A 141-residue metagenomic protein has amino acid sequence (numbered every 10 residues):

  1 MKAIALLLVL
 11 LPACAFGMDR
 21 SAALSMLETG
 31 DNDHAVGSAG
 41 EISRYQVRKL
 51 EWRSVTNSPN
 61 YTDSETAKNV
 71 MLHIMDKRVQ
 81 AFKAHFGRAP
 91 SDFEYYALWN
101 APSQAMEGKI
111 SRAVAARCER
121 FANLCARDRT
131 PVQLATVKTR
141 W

Functional and structural regions predicted by a protein language model:
A3-A13: Sec-dependent N-terminal signal peptides
G17, V36-Y45, N60-K68, R88-D92 (+1 more regions): Solvent-exposed, acidic/flexible segments
G17-D33: Short N-terminal segments immediately surrounding and downstream of signal-peptide cleavage
A23-M26, R44-Q46, A97-L98: Structural recognition of the beta-strand scaffold that forms the well-ordered cores of secreted hydrolase catalytic
E28, G40, K49-E51: A mature extracytoplasmic/lumenal domain signature
T29-A35, A101-R112: Secretory-pathway/luminal and periplasmic proteins that interact with or process carbohydrate-rich
K49, R53-E107, F121-A122: Alpha-helical segment that forms one wall of the substrate-binding/catalytic cleft in peptidoglycan-active domains
I110-W141: Long, amphipathic alpha-helical surface segments
